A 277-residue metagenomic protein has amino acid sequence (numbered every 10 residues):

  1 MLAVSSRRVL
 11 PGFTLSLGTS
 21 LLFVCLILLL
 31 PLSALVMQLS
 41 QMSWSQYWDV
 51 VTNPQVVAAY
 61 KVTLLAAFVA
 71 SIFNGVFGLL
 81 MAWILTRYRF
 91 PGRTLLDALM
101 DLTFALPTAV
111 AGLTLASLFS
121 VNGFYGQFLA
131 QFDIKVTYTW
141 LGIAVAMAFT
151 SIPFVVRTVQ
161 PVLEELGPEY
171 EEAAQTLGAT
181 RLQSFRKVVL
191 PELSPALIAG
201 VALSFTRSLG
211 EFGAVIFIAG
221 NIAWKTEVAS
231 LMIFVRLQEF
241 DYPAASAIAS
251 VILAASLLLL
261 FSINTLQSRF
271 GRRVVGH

Functional and structural regions predicted by a protein language model:
R8-S43, V50-E164, V188-G213, F217 (+2 more regions): Membrane-water interface segments at the C-terminal ends of transmembrane alpha-helices in multi-pass inner-membrane
L166-Y170: Short glycine/proline-centered loop/turn elements that form peptide/ligand docking sites
A174: The alpha-helix within a helix-turn-helix
L177-G178, P191: Glycine/proline-centered hinge or cleavage motifs at structural transition points of membrane proteins
F217-T226: Juxtamembrane non-transmembrane "cap" segments at the membrane-aqueous interface of multi-pass membrane proteins
T226-M232: Transmembrane alpha-helical segments of integral membrane proteins
L266-H277: Short cytosolic juxtamembrane segments of multi-pass membrane proteins
